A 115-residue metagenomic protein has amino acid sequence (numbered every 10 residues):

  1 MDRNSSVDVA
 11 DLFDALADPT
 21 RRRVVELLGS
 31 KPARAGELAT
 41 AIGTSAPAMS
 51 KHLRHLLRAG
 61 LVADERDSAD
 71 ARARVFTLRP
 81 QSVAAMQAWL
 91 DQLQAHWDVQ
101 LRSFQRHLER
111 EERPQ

Functional and structural regions predicted by a protein language model:
M1-D8, Q81-Q115: Amphipathic alpha-helical dimerization/coiled-coil segments that flank or bridge DNA-binding/regulatory modules
D2, V7-A48, A73-A84: N-terminal helix-turn-helix DNA-binding core of bacterial DNA-binding proteins
D14, E26, L57, Q87 (+1 more regions): A cross-family signal for key residues in well-ordered alpha-helices that form functional helical elements
R34, S45, V62, R106-E112: Charge-dense, helix-prone N-terminal extensions
G36-E37, S68, D98, E109: Short linear functional motifs in flexible/disordered or boundary regions
E37, L57-R72, T77: Beta-hairpin "wing" of winged helix-turn-helix
H52: Residues within the DNA-recognition helix of helix-turn-helix
